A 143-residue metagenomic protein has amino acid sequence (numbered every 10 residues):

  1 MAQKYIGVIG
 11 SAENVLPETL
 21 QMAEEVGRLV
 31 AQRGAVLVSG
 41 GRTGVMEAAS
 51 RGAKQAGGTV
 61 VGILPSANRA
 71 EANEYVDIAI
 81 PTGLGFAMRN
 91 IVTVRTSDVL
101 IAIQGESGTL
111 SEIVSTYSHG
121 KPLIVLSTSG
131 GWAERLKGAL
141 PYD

Functional and structural regions predicted by a protein language model:
M1-V61: Glycine-rich beta-alpha loop segments
A2, V8-G10, E18-T19, V26 (+4 more regions): Nucleotide-activated sugar donor-binding and catalytic core shared by glycosyltransferases and related lipid-linked
R28, T43-H119, S127-L136: Acidic/glycine-enriched connector segments
